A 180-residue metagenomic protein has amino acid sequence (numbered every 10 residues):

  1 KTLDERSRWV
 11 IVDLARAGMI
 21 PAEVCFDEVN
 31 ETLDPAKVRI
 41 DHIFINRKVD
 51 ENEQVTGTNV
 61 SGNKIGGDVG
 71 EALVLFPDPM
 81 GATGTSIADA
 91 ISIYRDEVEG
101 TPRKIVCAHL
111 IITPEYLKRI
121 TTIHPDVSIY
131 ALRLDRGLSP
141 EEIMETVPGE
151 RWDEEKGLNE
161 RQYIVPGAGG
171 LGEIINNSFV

Functional and structural regions predicted by a protein language model:
K1-T32, K37-V38: Long amphipathic N-terminal alpha/beta scaffold segment
T2-R6, G67-G70, G100: Flexible, charged surface loops at secondary-structure boundaries
R8-V10, L73-L75, K104-V106: Structural motif
I11, K37-H42, C107, I129: Conserved beta-strand scaffold positions in the cores of enzyme catalytic domains, especially in NTP/NDP-utilizing
V12-P21, P79-A88, L110-Y116, G170: Gly/Ser/Thr-rich loops at beta-strand to alpha-helix junctions that form or flank small-molecule/cofactor-binding
L14, I43-I45, L132-L134: Conserved beta-strand termini and adjacent loop/short-helix elements that scaffold enzyme active sites in alpha/beta
F26-V74, G84-A88: Short, glycine/charge-rich flexible loops or terminal/linker lids adjacent to PRPP-binding catalytic cores
E53, D89-V180: PRPP-dependent phosphoribosyltransferase catalytic core
